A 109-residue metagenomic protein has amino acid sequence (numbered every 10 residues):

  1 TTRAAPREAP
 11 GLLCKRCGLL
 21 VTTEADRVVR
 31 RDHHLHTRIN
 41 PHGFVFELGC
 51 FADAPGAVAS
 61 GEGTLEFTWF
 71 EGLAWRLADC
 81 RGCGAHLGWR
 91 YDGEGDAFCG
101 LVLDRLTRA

Functional and structural regions predicted by a protein language model:
T1-A109: A short Gly-Trp-Pro
